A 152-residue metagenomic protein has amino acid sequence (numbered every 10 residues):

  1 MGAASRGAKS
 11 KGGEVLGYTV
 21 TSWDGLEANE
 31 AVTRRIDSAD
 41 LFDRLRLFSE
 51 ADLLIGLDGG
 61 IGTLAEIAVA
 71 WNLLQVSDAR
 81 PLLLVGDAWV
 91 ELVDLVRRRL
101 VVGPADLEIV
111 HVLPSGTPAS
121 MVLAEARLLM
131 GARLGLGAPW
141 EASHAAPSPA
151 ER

Functional and structural regions predicted by a protein language model:
M1-D58, G62-T63: Acidic/glycine-enriched connector segments
A3, L47-E50, E66-V69, E91 (+3 more regions): Alpha-helical scaffold segments in soluble metabolic enzymes
K9-S10, V69-L73, R98-V101, R127-L128: Short, solvent-exposed amphipathic alpha-helical segments in soluble enzyme and RNA/protein-processing domains
E14-T21, L57, L64, W71-V96 (+1 more regions): Short, acidic/small-residue loops that bind anionic groups at enzyme active sites
E27-E30, R99-D106: Short, conserved catalytic or adaptor-binding loops enriched in Gly and charged residues
D43, G62-A68, E91, P114-T117: Conserved active-site and cofactor/substrate-binding residues in soluble primary-metabolism enzymes
A51-L53, P104-P149: A charged, well-structured terminal subsegment
